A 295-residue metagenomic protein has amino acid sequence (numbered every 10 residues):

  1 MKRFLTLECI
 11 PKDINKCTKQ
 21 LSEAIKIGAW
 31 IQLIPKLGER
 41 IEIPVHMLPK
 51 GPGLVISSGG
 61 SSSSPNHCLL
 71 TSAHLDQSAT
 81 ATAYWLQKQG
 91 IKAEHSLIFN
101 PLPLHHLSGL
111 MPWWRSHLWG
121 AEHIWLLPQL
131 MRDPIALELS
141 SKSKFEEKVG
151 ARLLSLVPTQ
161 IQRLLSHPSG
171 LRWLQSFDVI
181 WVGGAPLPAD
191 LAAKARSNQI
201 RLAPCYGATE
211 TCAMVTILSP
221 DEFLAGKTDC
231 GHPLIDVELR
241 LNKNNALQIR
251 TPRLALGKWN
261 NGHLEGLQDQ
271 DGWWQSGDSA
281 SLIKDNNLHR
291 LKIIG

Functional and structural regions predicted by a protein language model:
R3-C9, E42-S57, Q89-L97: Conserved pre-ATP/AMP-binding loop-to-beta segment of ANL
L7-K16, P101-H106: Conserved AMP-binding
I27-I31, S72-T80, Y84, L97-R163 (+1 more regions): AMP-binding/adenylate-forming
P52-T80, L86-Q87: Conserved AMP-binding A3 loop
S57-S61, I98, L154, I180 (+2 more regions): Conserved S/T- and glycine-rich ATP-binding loop of Class I adenylate-forming
S166-L224: Gly/Ser/Thr-rich phosphate-binding loop
I200-E238, N242-K243, R253-L256, Q270-D271: Conserved ATP-binding loop and adjacent catalytic segment of the adenylate-forming AMP-binding
Q248-G295: Conserved ATP-binding/catalytic segment of the ANL
